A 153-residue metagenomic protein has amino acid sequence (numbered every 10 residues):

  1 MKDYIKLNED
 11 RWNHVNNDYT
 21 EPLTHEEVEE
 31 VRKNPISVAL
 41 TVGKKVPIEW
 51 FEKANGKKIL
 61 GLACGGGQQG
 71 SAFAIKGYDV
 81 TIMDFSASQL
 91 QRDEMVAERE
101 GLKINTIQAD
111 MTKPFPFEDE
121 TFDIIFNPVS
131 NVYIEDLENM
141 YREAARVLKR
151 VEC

Functional and structural regions predicted by a protein language model:
M1-E29: N-terminal, positively charged/glycine-rich alpha-helical extensions of SAM-dependent methyltransferases
T24-K57: Conserved alpha-helix/loop element of class I SAM-dependent methyltransferases that forms part of the SAM/SAH-binding
A54-P114: Class I SAM-dependent methyltransferase SAM/SAH-binding core
K57, T121, V151-E152: Surface-exposed loop/turn positions
T112-I125: A short acidic, Gly/Pro-enriched loop at the edge of an enzyme's catalytic core that lines a small-molecule cofactor
D123-E138: A short SAM/SAH-binding and catalytic strip from SAM-dependent methyltransferases
E138-C153: A short glycine-rich, Lys/Arg-flanked "PGG" loop and its adjoining helix->strand segment in the class I
